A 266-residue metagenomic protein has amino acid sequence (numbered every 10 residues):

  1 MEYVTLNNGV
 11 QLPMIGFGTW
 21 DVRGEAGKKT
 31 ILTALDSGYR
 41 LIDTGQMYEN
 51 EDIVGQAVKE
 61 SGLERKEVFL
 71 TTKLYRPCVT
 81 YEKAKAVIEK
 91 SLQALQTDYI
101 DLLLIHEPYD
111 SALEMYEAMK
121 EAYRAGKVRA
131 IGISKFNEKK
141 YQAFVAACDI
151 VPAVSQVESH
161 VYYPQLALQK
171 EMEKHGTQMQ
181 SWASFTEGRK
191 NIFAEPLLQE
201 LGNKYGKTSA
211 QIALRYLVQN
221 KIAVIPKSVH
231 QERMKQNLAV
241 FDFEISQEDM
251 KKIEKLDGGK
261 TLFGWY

Functional and structural regions predicted by a protein language model:
M1-V4, D52, Q56-K59, I88-K90 (+3 more regions): Alpha-helical scaffolding within the catalytic cores of extracellular/periplasmic polymer-degrading hydrolases
M1-V68, F185, K252: N-terminal binding-site loop/beta-alpha segment at the start of enzyme catalytic domains that lines or forms
N7, G55-E67, E89-Q96, E121-Y123 (+2 more regions): Acidic (Asp/Glu)-rich catalytic clusters
L12-I15, Y39-L41, L63-V68, T97-D101 (+4 more regions): Short, well-ordered coil/turn segments that N-cap beta-strands
V22-E25, G45-I53, P77-E82, P108-L113 (+2 more regions): Acidic-and-aromatic substrate-binding clefts and catalytic sites of carbohydrate-active enzymes
R23-L35, T80-L95, E114, K139-Q142 (+1 more regions): Short, acidic/polar
K73, P77-Y116, K120: Glycine/small-residue-rich loop that forms an oxyanion/phosphate-binding "nest" at active or ligand-binding sites
E107-Y266: Beta/alpha (TIM)-barrel catalytic core signal, keyed to glycine-rich beta->alpha loops juxtaposed to Asp/Glu that bind
